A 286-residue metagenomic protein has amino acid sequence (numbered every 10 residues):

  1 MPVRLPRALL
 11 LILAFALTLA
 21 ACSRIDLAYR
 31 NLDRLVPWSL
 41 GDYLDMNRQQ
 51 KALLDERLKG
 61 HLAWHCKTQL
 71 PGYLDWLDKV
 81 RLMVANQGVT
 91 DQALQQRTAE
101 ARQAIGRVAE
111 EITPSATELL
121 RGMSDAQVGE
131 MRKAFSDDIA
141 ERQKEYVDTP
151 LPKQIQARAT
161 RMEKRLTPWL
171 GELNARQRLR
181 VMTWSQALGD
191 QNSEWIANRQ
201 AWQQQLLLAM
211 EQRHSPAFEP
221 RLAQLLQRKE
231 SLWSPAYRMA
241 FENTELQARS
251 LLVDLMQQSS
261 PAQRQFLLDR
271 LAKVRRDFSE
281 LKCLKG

Functional and structural regions predicted by a protein language model:
M1-L10: Bacterial N-terminal signal peptides that target proteins for export
T18-A21: C-terminal motif of bacterial Sec signal peptides marking the signal peptidase cleavage site
S23-D26: Bacterial signal peptide processing site
R30-A63: Start-of-domain marker
P37-W38, R199-G286: A cross-kingdom marker for long, charged
L40, L54, A109-M123, M131 (+4 more regions): Short, structured motif recognition centered on aromatic/hydrophobic residues
T68-R107: Mid-chain, structured segments of secreted extracytoplasmic proteins
P114-L232: Extended amphipathic alpha-helical interaction segments
